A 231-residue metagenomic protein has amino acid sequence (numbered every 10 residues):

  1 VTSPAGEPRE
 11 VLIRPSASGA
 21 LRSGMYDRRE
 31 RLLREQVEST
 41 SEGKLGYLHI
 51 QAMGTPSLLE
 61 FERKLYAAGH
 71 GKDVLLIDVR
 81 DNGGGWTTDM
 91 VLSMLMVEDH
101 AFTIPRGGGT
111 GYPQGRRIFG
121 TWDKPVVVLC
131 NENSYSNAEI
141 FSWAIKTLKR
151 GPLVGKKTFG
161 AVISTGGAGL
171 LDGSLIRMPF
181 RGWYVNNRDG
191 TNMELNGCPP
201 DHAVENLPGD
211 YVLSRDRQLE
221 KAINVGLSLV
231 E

Functional and structural regions predicted by a protein language model:
V1-S174, D210-Q218, N224-L229: Cleft-lining beta-strand/loop regions that shape enzyme active-site pockets
A20, Y184-G209: Active-site rim recognition segments
P105-T110, I176-M193: Short, basic, helix/turn surface patches
K149-R150, G169-Y184, P200-V204: C-terminal, active-site-flanking charged/polar segments
